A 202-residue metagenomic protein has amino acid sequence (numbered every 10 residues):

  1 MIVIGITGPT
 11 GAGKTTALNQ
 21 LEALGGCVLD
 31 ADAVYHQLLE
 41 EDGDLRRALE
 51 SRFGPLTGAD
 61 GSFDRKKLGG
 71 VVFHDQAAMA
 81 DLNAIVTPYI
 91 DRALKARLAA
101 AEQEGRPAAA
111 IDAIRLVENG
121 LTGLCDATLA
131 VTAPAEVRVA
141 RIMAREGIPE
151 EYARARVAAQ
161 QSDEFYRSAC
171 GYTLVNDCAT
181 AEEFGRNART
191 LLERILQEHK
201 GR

Functional and structural regions predicted by a protein language model:
V3: Walker A (P-loop) ATP-phosphate-binding motif of ABC ATPase nucleotide-binding domains
I6: Hydrophobic anchor at the beta1->P-loop junction of P-loop NTPases
T10: The conserved Walker
T15: Walker A/P-loop
A23-A31, G43-D44: Post-Walker A helix-loop "phosphate-sensing" segment adjacent to the P-loop in P-loop NTPases
A33-P107: ATP-dependent small-molecule kinase phosphotransfer cores that center on conserved nucleotide phosphate-binding segments
A96-A108, T122-V131, A135-I148, A158 (+1 more regions): NTP-dependent small-molecule kinase module
